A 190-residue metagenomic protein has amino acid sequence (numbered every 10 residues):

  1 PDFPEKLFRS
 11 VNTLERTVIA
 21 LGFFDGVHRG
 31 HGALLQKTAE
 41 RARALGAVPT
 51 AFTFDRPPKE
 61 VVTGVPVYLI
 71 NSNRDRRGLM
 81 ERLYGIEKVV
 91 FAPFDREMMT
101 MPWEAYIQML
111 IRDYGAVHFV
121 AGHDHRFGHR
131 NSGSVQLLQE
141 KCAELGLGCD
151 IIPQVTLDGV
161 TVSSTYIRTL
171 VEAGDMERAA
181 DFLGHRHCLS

Functional and structural regions predicted by a protein language model:
P1-S190: Nucleotidyltransferase catalytic core that binds NTPs
